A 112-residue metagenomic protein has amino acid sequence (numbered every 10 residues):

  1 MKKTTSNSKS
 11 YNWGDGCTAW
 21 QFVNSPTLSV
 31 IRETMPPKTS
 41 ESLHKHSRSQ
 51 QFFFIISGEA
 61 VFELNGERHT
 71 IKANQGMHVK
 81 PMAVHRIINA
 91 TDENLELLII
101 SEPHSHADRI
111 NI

Functional and structural regions predicted by a protein language model:
M1-L28, R109-I112: A short, N-terminal "cap"/entry segment at the start of jelly-roll beta-barrel domains of the cupin/DSBH fold
P26-T27, R48, D92-E93: Short strand-connecting beta-turns/loops that link adjacent beta-strands
I31-H46: Conserved short histidine dyad/triad with adjacent acidic residue
S40-S42, V61, M77, P81-I87: Histidine-centered metal-chelating micro-motifs
R48-Q50, I55-A60: Glycine- and acidic-residue-biased ligand/ion/polar-headgroup-sensing regions
E59-V61, R68, V84, N94: Structural motif
E67-P81: Short acidic-glycine-tyrosine-enriched beta hairpin
P81-A107: Ligand-binding loop in jelly-roll beta-barrel domains
